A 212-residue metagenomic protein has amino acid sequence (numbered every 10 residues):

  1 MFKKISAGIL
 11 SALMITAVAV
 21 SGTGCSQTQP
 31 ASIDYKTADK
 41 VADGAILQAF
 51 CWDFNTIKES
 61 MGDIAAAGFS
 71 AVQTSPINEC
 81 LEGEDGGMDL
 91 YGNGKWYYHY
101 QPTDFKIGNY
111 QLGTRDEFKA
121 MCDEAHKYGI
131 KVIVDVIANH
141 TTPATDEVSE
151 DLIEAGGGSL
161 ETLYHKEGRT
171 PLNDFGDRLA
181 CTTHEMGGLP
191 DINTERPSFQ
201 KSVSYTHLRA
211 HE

Functional and structural regions predicted by a protein language model:
M1-I9: Bacterial N-terminal signal peptides that target proteins for export
I5-S6, C25, T141: Residue-level detector of intrinsically disordered/flexible regions characterized by low predicted structural confidence
I9-A12, H207: Acidic/proline-rich low-complexity IDRs
L13-V18: Hydrophobic core
A19-A31: Sec-dependent signal peptide cleavage junction
Q29-E59, A66-R209: Substrate-binding/active-site clefts of carbohydrate-active enzymes
E212: Acidic-residue sensor for enzyme active/binding pockets
